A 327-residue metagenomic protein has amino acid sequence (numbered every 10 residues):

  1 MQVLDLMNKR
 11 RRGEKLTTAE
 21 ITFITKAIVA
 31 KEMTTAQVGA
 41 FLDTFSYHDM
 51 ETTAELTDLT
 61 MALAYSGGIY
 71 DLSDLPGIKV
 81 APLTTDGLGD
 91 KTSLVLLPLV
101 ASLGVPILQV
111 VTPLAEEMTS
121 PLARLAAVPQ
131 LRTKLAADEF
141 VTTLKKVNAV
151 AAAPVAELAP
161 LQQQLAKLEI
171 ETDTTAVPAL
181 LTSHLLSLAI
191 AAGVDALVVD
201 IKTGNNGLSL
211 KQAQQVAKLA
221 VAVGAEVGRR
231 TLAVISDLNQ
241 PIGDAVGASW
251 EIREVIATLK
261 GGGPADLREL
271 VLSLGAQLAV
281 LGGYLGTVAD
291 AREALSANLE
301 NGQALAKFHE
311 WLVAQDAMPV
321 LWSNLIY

Functional and structural regions predicted by a protein language model:
M1-G89, S102, A127-V128, K307-M318: Acidic, glycine/proline-rich low-complexity segments that act as flexible tails and inter-domain linkers
D5, K15-T17, I28, I69 (+3 more regions): Well-ordered secondary-structure scaffolds
L42-S46, L161-E171, D200-L208, L238-P241: Active-site-proximal beta-alpha loop/turn segments in soluble metabolic enzymes
I78-E117: Glycine/serine-rich anion-binding loops at beta->alpha junctions that coordinate negatively charged ligand groups
T84-D86, P113-M118, P129, T203-N205 (+1 more regions): Acidic, glycine-rich active-site loops and adjacent beta-strand->loop/helix elements that engage anionic groups
V111, L144, A152-V155, D200-K202 (+1 more regions): Short beta-strand segments
R124-A149, A217-G224, G228: A glycine-rich helix N-cap at a beta->alpha junction
V141-A192: Phosphate/diphosphate-binding glycine-rich loops and adjacent basic-rich segments that engage nucleotide
